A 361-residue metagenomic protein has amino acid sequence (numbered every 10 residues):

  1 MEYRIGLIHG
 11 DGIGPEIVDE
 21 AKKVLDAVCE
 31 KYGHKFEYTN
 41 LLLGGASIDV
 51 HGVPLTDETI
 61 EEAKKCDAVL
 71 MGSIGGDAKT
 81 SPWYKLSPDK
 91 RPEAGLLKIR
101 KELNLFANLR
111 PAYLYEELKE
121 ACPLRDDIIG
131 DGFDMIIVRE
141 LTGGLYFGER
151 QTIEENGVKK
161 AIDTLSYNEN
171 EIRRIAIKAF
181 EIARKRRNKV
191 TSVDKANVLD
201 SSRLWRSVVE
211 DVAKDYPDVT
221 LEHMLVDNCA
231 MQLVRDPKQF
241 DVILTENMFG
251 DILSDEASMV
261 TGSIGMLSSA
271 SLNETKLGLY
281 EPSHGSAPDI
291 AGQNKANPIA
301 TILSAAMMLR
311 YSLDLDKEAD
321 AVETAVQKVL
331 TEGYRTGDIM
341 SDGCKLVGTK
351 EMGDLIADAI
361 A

Functional and structural regions predicted by a protein language model:
M1-I5: Extreme N-terminal starter segment of soluble prokaryotic enzymes
G6-K23, V28-C29, G157-D227, Q239: Glycine-rich phosphate/diphosphate-binding loop of Rossmann-like nucleotide-binding domains
D11-G14, D67, V138, A179 (+4 more regions): Buried hydrophobic positions in well-ordered alpha/beta secondary-structure cores of metabolic enzymes
G33-D57, M231-L233: N-terminal beta-loop-helix "entrance" segment that forms/cooperates in small-molecule cofactor or anionic ligand
G45-I48, V234-Y334: Glycine-rich phosphate/nucleotide-binding loop
D49-I162, M248: N-terminal glycine-rich phosphate/adenylate-binding segment common to multiple enzyme folds
L141-G143, F147-R186, V190, A196-V198 (+2 more regions): Glycine-rich phosphate/pyrophosphate-binding loop and the adjoining helix
N197, W205-R206, V212-G265, I360: Accessory "access/gating" subregions that flank catalytic or transport cores
